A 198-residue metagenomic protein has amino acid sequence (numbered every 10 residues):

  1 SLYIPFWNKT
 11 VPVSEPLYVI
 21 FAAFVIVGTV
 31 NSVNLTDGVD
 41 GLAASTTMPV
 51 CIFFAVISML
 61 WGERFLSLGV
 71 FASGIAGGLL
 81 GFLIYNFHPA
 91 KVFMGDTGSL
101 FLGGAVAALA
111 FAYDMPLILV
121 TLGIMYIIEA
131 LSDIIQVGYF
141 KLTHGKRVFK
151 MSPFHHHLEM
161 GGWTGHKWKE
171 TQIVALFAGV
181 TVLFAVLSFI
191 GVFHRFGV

Functional and structural regions predicted by a protein language model:
I4-P16: Short aromatic-rich membrane-water interface segments that cap or initiate transmembrane helices in multi-pass membrane
L17-V198: Alpha-helical transmembrane segments
